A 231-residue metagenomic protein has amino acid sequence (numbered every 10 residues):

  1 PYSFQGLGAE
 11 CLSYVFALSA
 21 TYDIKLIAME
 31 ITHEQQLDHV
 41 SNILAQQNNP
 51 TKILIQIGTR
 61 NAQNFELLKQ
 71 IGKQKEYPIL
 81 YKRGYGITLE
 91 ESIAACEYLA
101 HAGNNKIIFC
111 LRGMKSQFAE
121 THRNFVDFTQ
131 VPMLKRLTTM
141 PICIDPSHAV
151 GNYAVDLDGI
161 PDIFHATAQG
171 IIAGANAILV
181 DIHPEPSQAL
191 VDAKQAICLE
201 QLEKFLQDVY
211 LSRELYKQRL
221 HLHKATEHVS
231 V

Functional and structural regions predicted by a protein language model:
P1-L12, I182-A193: Glycine-rich, proline-tolerant flexible connector loops at the mouths of alpha/beta enzymes
E10-C11, L18-Y22: Long, contiguous binding/interaction regions
A20, S41, A45-N48, A100 (+1 more regions): Non-catalytic positions within long, well-ordered alpha-helices that form the structural scaffold/packing of enzyme
T32-H39, D162-T167: Short, acidic/polar
H39, Q117-A119, N152-A154, H183-A193 (+1 more regions): Flexible glycine/acidic-rich beta-alpha junction loops that bind and position SAM and/or redox cofactors in anaerobic
L54-N64: Acidic, His- and aromatic-enriched active-site or binding-groove loops in soluble protein domains that engage sugars
Q63-I182: Catalytic alpha/beta core domains of metabolic enzymes, predominantly
P184-H221: C-terminal helical cap(s) of enzyme catalytic domains, especially alpha/beta-barrels
